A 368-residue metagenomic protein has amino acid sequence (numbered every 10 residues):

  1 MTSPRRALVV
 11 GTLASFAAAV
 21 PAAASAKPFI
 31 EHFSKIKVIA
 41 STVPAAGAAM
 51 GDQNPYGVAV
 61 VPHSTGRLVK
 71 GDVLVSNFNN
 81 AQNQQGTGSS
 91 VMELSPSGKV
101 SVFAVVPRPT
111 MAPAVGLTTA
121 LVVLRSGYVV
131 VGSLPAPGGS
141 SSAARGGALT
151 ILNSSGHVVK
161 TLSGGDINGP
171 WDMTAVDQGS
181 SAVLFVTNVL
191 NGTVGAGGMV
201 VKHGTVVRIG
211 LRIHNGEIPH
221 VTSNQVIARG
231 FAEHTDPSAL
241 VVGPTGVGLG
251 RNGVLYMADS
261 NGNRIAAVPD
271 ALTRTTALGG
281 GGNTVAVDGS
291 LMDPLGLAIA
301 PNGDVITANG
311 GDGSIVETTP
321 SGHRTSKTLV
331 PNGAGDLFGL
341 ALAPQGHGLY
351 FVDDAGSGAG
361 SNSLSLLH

Functional and structural regions predicted by a protein language model:
G11-A19: Bacterial N-terminal signal peptides
A18-I30, A355: C-terminal region of N-terminal signal peptides and the immediate post-cleavage residues of exported proteins
F29-G51, P96-G116, I151-P170, R212-N215 (+3 more regions): Surface-exposed loop and turn segments in beta-propeller and other repeat-based domains that flank or scaffold
G47-K70, G86, R108-V129, L134-A136 (+6 more regions): Beta-rich, blade/repeat-based domains predominating in secreted/periplasmic proteins but also intracellular
F78-N80, S133-A136, A144, Q178 (+8 more regions): Short loop/turn segments immediately following the C-termini of beta-strands
S89-M92, G147-T150, K202-V207, R264-A267 (+2 more regions): A short loop-to-beta-strand structural motif that recurs across blades of beta-propeller domains
S260-R264, T284-S326: Loop/turn-rich, solvent-exposed surfaces of beta-rich toroidal or solenoidal domains
D336-H368: Blade-level signature of beta-propeller repeat domains, shared across WD40, Kelch, NHL, RCC1 and BNR/Asp-box propellers
